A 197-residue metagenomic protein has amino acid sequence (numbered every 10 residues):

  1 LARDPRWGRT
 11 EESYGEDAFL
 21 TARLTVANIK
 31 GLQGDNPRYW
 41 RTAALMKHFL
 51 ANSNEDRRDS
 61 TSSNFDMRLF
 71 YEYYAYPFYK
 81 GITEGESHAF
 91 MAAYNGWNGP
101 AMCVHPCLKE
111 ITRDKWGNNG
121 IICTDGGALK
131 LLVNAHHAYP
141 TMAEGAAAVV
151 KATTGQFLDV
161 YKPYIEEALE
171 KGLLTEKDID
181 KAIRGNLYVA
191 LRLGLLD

Functional and structural regions predicted by a protein language model:
L1-D197: Glycoside hydrolase catalytic-domain context in secreted enzymes
